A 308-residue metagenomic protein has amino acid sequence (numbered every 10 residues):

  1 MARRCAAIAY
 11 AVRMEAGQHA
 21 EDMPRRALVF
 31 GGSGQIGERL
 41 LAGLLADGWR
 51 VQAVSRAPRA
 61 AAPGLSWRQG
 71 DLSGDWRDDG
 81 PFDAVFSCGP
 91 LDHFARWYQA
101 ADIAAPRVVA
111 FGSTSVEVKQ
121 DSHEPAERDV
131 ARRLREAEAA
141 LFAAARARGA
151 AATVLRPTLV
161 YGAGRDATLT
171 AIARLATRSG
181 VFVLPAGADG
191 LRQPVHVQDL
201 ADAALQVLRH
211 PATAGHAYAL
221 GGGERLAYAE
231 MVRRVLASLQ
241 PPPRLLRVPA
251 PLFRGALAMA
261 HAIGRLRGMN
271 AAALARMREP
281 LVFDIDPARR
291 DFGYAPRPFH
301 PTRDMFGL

Functional and structural regions predicted by a protein language model:
L28-L45: N-terminal Rossmann NAD(P)H-binding glycine-rich loop of SDR-like oxidoreductase domains
V54-P58: N-terminal Rossmann-fold cofactor-binding loop
L65-P106, A110, T114-P125: NAD(P)H-binding glycine-rich loop region in Rossmannoid oxidoreductase-like domains and their noncatalytic homologs
D129-T153: Active-site Tyr-X1-5-Lys
R156-P157, Y161: Conserved SDR Rossmann-fold cofactor-binding beta-strand/turn motif
D166-A171, A186-L208, G215-A219: Substrate-positioning beta->alpha
A171-P194, P242-L281: Alpha-helical membrane-targeting segments
V207-M269, I285, R290-L308: Mid/C-terminal beta-alpha module of Rossmann-like enzyme folds, strongest in SDR-family dehydrogenases/epimerases
